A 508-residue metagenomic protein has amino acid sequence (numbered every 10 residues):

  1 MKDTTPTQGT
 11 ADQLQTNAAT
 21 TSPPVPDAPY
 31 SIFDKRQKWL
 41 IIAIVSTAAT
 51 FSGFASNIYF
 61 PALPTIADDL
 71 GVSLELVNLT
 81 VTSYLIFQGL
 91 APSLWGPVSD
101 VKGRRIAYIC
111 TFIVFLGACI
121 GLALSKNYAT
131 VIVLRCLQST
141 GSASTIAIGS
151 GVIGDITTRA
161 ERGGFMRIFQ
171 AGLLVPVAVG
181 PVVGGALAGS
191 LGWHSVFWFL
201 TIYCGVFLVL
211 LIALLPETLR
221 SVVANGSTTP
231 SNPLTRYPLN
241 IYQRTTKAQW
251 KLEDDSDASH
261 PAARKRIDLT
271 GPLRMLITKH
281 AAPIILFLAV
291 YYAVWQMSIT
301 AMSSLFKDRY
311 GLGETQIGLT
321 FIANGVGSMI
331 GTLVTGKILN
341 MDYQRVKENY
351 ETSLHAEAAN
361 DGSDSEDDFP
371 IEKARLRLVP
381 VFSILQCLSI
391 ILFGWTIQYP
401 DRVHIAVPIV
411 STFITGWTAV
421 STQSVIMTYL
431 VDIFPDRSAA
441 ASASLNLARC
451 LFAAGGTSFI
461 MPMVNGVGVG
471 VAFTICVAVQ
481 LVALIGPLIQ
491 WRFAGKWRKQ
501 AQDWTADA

Functional and structural regions predicted by a protein language model:
M1-F54, P64, D68: Cytosolic juxtamembrane N-terminal segment immediately preceding the first transmembrane helix of multi-pass
S31-K35, R162-G164, G189-K279, L333-A356 (+1 more regions): Central mid-sequence intracellular linker of multi-pass
Q37-L74, L90, W95, T145 (+1 more regions): Extracytoplasmic
G53, T82-L85, A107, A123 (+7 more regions): C-terminal transmembrane bundle
A55, L70-G71, K102-G103, L124-T130 (+3 more regions): Helix-breaking motifs and short loop linkers at transmembrane-helix boundaries and internal kinks in secondary membrane
L90-A129: Conserved MFS/SLC helix-loop-helix module at the cytosolic interface between two early adjacent transmembrane helices
L134-L174: Cytoplasmic helix-loop-helix junction between adjacent transmembrane helices in 12-TM secondary transporters
E161-L191, S195-W198, I202-F207, N324-T332 (+1 more regions): Glycine-rich segments within core transmembrane alpha-helices of 12-TM secondary carriers
